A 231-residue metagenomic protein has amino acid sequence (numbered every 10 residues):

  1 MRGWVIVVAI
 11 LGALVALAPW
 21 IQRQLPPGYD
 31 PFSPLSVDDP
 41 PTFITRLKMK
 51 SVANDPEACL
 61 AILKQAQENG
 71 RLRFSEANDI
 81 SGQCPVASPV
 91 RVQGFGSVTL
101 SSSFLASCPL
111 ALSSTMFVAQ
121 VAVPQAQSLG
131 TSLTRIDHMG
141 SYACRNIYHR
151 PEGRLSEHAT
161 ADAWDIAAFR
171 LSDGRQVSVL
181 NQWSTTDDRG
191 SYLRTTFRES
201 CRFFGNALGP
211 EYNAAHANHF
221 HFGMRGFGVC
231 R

Functional and structural regions predicted by a protein language model:
R2-V8, L155-R231: Catalytic cores and adjacent binding grooves of peptidoglycan-active enzymes
G3-Q22: Hydrophobic membrane-insertion alpha-helices, especially the h-region of bacterial N-terminal signal peptides
R23-Y29: Aromatic-capped interface at the extracytoplasmic side of an N-terminal signal-anchor transmembrane helix
Y29-K50: Short extracytoplasmic/periplasmic juxtamembrane "stem" segments immediately C-terminal to an N-terminal membrane anchor
I44-K50, S103-S113, E152-G153, V179-D187: Second-shell loop/turn segments in exported
K48-I136: Active-site acidic/histidine clusters and adjacent loop/turn architecture that either coordinate catalytic ions
S81-S88, C144-H149, F220-F222: Short, solvent-exposed polar/charged micro-motifs at secondary-structure junctions
Q127-A161: Active-site-adjacent substructure of cysteine-protease-like catalytic cores
